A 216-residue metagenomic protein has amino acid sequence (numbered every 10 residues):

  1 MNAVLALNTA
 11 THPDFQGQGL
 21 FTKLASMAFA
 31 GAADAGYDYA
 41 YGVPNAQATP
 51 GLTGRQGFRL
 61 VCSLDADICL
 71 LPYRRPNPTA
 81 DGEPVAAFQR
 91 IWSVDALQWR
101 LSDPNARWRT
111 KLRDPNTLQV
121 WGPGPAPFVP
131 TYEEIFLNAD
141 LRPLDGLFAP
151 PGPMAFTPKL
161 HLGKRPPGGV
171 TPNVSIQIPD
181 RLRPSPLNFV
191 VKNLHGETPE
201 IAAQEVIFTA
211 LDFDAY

Functional and structural regions predicted by a protein language model:
V4, T9, Q119: Conserved GNAT-family N-acetyltransferase fold
N8-P13, P44-A46: Short, flexible loop/turn elements at secondary-structure junctions
T11, Q16-D34, N138-P151: Conserved acetyl-CoA-binding loop-helix of GNAT-fold acetyltransferases
A33-Y39, A46-P143: Amide-forming acyltransferase catalytic core, primarily the GNAT-like/NAT-type and related acyltransferase folds
A40-L52, P158-T171: Conserved beta-strand-loop-alpha-helix junction that forms the acyl-donor binding cleft
R113, E133-A139, F156-R165, N193: Structural motif
G168-Y216: C-terminal functional modules
